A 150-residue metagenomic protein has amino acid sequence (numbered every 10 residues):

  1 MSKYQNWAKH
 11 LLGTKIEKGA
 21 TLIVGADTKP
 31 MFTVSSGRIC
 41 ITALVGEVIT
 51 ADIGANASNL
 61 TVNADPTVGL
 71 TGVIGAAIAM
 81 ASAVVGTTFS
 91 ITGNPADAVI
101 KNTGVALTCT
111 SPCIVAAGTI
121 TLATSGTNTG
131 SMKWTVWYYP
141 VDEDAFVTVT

Functional and structural regions predicted by a protein language model:
S2-T150: Surface-exposed, low-hydrophobicity beta-strand/loop segments enriched in small/polar/acidic residues
